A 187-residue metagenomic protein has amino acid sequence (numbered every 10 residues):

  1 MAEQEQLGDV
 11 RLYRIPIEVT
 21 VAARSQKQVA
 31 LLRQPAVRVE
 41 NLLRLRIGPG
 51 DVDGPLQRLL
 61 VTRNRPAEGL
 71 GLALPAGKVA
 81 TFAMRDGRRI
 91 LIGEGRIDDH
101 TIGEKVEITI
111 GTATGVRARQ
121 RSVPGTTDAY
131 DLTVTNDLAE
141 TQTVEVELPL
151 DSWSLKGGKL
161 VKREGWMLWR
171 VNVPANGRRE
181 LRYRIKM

Functional and structural regions predicted by a protein language model:
M1-M187: Long, intrinsically disordered, low-complexity accessory segments associated with secretion and vesicular trafficking
